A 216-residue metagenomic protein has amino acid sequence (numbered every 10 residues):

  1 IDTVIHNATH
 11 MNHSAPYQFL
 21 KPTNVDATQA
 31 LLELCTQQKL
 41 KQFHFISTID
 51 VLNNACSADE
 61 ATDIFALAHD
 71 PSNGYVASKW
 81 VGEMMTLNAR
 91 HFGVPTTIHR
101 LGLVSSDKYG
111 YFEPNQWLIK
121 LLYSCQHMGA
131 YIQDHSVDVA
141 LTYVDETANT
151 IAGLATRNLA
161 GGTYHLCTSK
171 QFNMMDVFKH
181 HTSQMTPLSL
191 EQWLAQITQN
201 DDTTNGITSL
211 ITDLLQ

Functional and structural regions predicted by a protein language model:
I1-D26: NAD(P)H-binding glycine-rich loop region in Rossmannoid oxidoreductase-like domains and their noncatalytic homologs
H6, P22, D26-G74: Conserved Rossmann-fold NAD(P)-dependent oxidoreductase catalytic core, especially the SDR/UDP-sugar
H10-N12, I49-C56, G102-S105: Active-site segment of SDR-like NAD(P)-dependent oxidoreductases
S14-L20, N54-A58, G110: Conserved catalytic-core motifs of eukaryotic protein kinase domains, centered on the activation segment
K21-P22, P71-W80, N115, V137-L141: Short-chain dehydrogenase/reductase
V25-L31, S78-T86, L121: Conserved catalytic Lys-bearing alpha helix of Rossmann-like short-chain dehydrogenase/reductases
S57, L87-A140, V144-G153, R157: NAD(P)-dependent short-chain dehydrogenase/reductase
T150-L215: Mid/C-terminal beta-alpha module of Rossmann-like enzyme folds, strongest in SDR-family dehydrogenases/epimerases
